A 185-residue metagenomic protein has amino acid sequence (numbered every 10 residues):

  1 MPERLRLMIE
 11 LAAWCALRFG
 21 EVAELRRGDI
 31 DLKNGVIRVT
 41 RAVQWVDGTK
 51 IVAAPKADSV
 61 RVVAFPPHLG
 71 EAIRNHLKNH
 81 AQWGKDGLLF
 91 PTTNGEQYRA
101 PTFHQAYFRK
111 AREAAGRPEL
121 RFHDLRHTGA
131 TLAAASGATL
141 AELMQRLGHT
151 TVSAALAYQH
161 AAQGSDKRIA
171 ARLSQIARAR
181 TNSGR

Functional and structural regions predicted by a protein language model:
M1-L25, K33, Q44-W45, K56-V60 (+4 more regions): Basic, Lys/Arg- and aromatic-enriched nucleic-acid-binding interface segment
M1-L7, C15, V63, E71 (+3 more regions): Short, basic (Lys/Arg/His-rich) helix/loop patches that form interaction surfaces in the mid-to-C-terminal regions
C15, D29, T150, A161-S165 (+1 more regions): The DNA-recognition helices of helix-turn-helix-type DNA-binding domains
E24, L132, Q145, L156-H160: DNA-binding alpha-helical recognition surfaces that contact promoter or target DNA
L25, N75-N79, Y158-A161, R172: Residue-level signal for well-ordered alpha-helical positions
D29-V36, E119, A138-A157, S183-G184: Short, polar N-cap/turn motifs at the start of nucleic acid-interacting alpha helices
N34, R41, W45-L69, Q82 (+4 more regions): C-terminal secondary-structure termini that scaffold catalytic or DNA-interacting sites
R41-V43, L69, L77, L147 (+1 more regions): Short, small-residue-rich loop/turn micro-motifs
